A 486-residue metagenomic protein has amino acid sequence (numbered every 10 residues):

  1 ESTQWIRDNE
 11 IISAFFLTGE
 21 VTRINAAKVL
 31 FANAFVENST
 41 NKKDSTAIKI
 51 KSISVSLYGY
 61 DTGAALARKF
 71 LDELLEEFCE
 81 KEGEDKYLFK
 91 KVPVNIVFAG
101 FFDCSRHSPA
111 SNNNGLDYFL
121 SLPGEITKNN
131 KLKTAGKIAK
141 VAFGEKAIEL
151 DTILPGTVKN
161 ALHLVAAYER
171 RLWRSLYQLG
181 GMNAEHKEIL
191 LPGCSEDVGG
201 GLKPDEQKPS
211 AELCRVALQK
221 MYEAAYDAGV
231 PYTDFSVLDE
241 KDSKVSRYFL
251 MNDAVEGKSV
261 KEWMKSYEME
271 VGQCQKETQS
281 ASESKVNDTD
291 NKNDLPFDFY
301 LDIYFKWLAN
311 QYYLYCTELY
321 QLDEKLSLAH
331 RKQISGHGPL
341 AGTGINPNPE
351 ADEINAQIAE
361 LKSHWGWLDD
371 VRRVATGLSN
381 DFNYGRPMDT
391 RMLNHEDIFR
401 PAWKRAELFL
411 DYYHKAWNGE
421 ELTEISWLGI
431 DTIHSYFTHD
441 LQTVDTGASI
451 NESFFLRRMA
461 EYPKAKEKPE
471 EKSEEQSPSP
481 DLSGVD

Functional and structural regions predicted by a protein language model:
E1-D486: Active-site- or binding-pocket-proximal scaffold segments within functional domains
